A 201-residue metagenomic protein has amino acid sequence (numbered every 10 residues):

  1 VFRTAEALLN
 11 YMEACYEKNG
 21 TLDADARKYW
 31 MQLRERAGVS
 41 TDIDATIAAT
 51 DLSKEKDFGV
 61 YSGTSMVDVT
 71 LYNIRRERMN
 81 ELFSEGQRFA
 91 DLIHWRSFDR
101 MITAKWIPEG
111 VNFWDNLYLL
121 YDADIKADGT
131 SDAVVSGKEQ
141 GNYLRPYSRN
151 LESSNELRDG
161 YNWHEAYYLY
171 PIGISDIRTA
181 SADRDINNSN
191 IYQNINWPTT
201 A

Functional and structural regions predicted by a protein language model:
V1-A201: Acidic/polar-rich alpha-helix caps and helix-coil junctions
